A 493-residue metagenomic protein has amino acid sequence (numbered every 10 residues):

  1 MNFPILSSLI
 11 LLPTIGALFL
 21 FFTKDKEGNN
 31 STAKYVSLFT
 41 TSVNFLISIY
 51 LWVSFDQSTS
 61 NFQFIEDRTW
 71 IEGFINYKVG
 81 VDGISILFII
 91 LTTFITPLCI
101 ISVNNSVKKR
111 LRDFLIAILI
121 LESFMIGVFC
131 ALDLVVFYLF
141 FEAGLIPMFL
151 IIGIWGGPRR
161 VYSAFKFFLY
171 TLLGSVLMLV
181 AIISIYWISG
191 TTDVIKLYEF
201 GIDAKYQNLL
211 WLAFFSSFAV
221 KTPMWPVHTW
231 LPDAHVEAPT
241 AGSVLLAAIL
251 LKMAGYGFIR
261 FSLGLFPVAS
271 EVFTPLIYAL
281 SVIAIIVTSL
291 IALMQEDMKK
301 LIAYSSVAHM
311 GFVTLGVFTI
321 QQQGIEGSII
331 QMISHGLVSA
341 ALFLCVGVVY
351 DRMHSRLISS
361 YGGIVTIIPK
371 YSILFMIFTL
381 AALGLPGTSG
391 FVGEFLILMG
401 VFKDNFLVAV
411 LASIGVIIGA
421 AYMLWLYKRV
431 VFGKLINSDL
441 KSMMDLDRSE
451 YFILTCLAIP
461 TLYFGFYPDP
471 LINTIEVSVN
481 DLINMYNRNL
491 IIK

Functional and structural regions predicted by a protein language model:
M1-S7, F19-I116, I195, E199 (+1 more regions): Transmembrane helix-loop-helix hairpins at membrane boundaries of multipass inner-membrane proteins
S7-T23, L38-V53, I89-V103, L121-E122 (+6 more regions): Central hydrophobic cores of alpha-helical transmembrane segments in multi-pass inner-membrane proteins across all
N30-S42, Y162-L172, I368-Y371, R448-C456: Alpha-helical transmembrane segments and their helix-start/interface "positive-inside/aromatic belt" motifs in integral
F39-V53, T171-V180, A381, I417 (+1 more regions): Hydrophobic alpha-helical membrane-insertion segments
L98-S106, S123-V135, M148-K428: Hydrophobic transmembrane alpha-helices and their helix-loop junctions in integral membrane proteins
I101-A117, A248, D439-S449: Cytoplasmic juxtamembrane regions at transmembrane-helix boundaries
E142: Short phosphate-coordinating micro-motif centered on Lys-Gly-acidic
I368-K370, M423-K493: Cytoplasmic/organellar membrane-interface segments at the starts of transmembrane helices in multi-pass inner-membrane
